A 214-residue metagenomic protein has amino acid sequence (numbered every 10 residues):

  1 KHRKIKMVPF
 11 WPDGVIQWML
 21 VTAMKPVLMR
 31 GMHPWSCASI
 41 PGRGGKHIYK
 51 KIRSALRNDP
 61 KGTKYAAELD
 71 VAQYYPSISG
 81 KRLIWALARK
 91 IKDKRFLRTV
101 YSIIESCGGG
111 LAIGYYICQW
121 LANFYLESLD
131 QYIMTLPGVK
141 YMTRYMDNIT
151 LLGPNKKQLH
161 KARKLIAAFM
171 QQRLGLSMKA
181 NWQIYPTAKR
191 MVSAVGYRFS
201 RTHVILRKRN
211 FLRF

Functional and structural regions predicted by a protein language model:
K1, V100-S102, L212-F214: Short, intrinsically disordered, charge-balanced linker/junction segments flanking boundaries in proteins
R3-M32, G108-T135: Conserved pre-motif C helix in the palm subdomain of viral-like polymerases
Q17, V21, K25, P41-K50 (+1 more regions): Well-ordered mid-protein domain cores that form the structural environment of catalytic cofactors
A23-G31, L87-R95, M170-L174: A generic secondary-structure signal for well-formed alpha-helical elements
R30, T135-Y141, L174-M178: Surface-exposed helix-capping loop/turn segments at secondary-structure junctions
M32-P41: Short, glycine/acidic-rich hinge or "gate" loops at secondary-structure transitions that mediate conformational
K50-M146, T150-L165, Y185-M191: Conserved polymerase palm-domain catalytic core
K156-F214: C-terminal polymerase-core module
